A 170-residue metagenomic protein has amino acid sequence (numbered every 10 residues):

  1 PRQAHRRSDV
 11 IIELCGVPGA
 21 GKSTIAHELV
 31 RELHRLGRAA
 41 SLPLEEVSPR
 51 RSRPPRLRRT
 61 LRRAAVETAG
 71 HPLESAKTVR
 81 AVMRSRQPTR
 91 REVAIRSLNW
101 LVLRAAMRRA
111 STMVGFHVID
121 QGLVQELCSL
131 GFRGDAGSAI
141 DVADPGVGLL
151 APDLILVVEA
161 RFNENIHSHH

Functional and structural regions predicted by a protein language model:
P1-I11: Extreme N-terminal, non-catalytic leader segments that precede Walker-type/kinase nucleotide-binding cores
L14: Hydrophobic anchor at the beta1->P-loop junction of P-loop NTPases
V17: P-loop (Walker A) phosphate-binding loop of NTP-binding proteins
K22: Conserved lysine of the Walker
I25: Hydrophobic positions on the alpha1 helix immediately C-terminal to the Walker A/P-loop
E28-S85: N-terminal phosphate/diphosphate-binding loop that engages ATP/GTP or pyrophosphate donors across diverse enzyme folds
V79-L149: Glycine-rich phosphate-binding loop used to anchor ATP phosphates in small-molecule kinases, encompassing both
G115, I119-G122, G148-H169: Conserved phosphate-donor/acceptor-positioning beta-strand/loop module used by diverse small-molecule
